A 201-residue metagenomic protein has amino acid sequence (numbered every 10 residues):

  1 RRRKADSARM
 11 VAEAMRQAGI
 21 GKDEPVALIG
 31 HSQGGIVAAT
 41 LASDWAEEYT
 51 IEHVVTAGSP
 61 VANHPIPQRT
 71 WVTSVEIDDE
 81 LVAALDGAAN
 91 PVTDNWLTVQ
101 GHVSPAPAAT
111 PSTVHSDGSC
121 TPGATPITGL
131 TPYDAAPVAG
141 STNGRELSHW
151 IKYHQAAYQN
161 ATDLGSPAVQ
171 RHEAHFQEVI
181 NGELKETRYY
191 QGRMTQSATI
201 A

Functional and structural regions predicted by a protein language model:
R1-E24: A conserved cap/lid and substrate-binding interface adjacent to the catalytic center of lipid-processing enzymes
R1-R9, Y49-H53, S59-A201: Lipolytic serine-hydrolase domain surface
M15-K22, W45-E47, H64-P65: Surface-exposed acidic, glycine-flexible loop patches that form ligand/cofactor-binding and adhesion interfaces
I29-A38: Gly/Ala-rich beta-loop-alpha elbow adjacent to hydrolase catalytic centers
A38-A39, I66: Short glycine-/acidic-enriched loop or helix-start segments at secondary-structure transitions that form or flank
T40-D44: Active-site signature of alpha/beta-hydrolase-fold catalytic machinery across serine- and Asp/Cys-nucleophile hydrolases
